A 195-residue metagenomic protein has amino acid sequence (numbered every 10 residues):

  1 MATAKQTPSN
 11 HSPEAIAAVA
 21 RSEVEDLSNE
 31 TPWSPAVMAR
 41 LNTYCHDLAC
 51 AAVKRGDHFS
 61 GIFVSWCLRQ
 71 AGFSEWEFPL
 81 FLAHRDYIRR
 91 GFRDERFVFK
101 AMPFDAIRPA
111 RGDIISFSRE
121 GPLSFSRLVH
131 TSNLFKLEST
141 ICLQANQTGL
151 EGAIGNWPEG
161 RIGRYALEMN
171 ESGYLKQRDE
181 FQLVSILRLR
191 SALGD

Functional and structural regions predicted by a protein language model:
A2-E77: N-terminal capping segments
P13-A17, G149, L183: A residue-level signal for beta-strand positions that form part of recognition/binding surfaces within mature
E30, L150, I162: Short acidic, gly/pro-rich beta-turn/loop elements at beta-sheet edges and active-site/ligand-binding grooves
P32, W76, S124-R127, R164: Short linear functional motifs in flexible/disordered or boundary regions
C45-L48, F63, G91-F92, R161 (+1 more regions): Solvent-exposed, flexible loop/coil residues
F78-E159: ...with weaker cross-activation on analogous glycine-rich loops/strands in unrelated enzymes
I162-D195: Low-complexity, Gly/Ser/Thr/Pro-rich intrinsically disordered linker/tail segments
